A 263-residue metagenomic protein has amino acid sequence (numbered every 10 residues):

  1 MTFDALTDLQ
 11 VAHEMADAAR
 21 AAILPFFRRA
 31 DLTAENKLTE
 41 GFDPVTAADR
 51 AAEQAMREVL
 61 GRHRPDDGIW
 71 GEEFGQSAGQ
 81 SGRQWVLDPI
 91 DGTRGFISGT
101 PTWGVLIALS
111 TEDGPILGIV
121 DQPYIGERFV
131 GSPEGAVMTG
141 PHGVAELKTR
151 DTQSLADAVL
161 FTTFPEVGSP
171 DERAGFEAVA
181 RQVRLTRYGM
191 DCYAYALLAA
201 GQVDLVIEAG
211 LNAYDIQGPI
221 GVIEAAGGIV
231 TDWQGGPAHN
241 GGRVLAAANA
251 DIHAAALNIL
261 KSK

Functional and structural regions predicted by a protein language model:
M1-I90, N258: N-terminal subdomain of lithium-sensitive/metallo-dependent phosphomonoesterases centered on the IMPase/IPPase/PAP
A12, A16-A19, G118, P219 (+1 more regions): Small-residue (primarily alanine) positions within well-ordered alpha-helices, especially packing/interaction faces
I23, D49, L60, T93 (+6 more regions): Residue-level signal for inorganic ion chemistry
R50, Q54, E73, P89-G92 (+5 more regions): Generic detector of well-ordered alpha-helical packing
D66-E73, H142-G143, G227-I229: Short gly/ser/thr-rich secondary-structure transition/capping motifs
G79-V137, A156-A158: DPxDG-like acidic metal-binding loop motif
S110-G114, Y124, P133-G135, P141-H142 (+3 more regions): Short loop segments at secondary-structure junctions
K148-K263: An extended, acidic
